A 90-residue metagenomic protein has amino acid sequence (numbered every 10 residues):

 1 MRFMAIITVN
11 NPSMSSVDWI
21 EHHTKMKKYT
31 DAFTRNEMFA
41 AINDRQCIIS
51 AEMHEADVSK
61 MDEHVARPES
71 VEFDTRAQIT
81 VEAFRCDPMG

Functional and structural regions predicted by a protein language model:
M1-F73, E82-G90: Short S/T/G/P-rich N-terminal loop/turn motif that feeds into the first structured element of a domain
